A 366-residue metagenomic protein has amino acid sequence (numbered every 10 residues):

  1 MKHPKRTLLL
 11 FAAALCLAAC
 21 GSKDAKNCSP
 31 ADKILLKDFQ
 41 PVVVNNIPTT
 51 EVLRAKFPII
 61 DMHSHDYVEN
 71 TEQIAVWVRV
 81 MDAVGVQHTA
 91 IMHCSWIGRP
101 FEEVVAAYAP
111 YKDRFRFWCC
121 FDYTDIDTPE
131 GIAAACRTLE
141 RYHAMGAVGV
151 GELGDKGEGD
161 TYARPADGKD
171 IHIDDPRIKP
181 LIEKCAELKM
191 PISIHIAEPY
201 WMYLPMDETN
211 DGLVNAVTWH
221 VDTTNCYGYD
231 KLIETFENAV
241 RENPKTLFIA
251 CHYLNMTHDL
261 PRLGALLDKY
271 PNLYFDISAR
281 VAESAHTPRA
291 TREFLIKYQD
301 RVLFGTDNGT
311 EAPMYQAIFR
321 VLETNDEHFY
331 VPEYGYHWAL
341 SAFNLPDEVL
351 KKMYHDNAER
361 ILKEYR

Functional and structural regions predicted by a protein language model:
M1-L9: Bacterial N-terminal signal peptides that target proteins for export
L17-A19: C-terminal motif of bacterial Sec signal peptides marking the signal peptidase cleavage site
K23-P110: An N-terminally biased module of ancient metal coordination in phosphate/nucleic-acid-related enzymes
P30, L35, I47-T50, E102-I194 (+1 more regions): Active-site gating/metal-coordination segments in enzymes
P30-D38, K56, D160-R164, Y200-T223 (+2 more regions): Active-site gating loops and adjacent loop-to-helix segments of metal-dependent hydrolytic enzymes
V43, N70-T71, V78, D230-N238 (+1 more regions): H/E-rich (His + Asp/Glu) clusters that bind or coordinate divalent metals
I60-S64, T89-I91, F115-C120, V150-E152 (+4 more regions): Hydrophobic faces of well-ordered beta-strands that scaffold small-molecule active sites in alpha/beta enzyme cores
D66-I74, M92-F101, T124-A133, H172 (+3 more regions): Acidic-and-aromatic substrate-binding clefts and catalytic sites of carbohydrate-active enzymes
